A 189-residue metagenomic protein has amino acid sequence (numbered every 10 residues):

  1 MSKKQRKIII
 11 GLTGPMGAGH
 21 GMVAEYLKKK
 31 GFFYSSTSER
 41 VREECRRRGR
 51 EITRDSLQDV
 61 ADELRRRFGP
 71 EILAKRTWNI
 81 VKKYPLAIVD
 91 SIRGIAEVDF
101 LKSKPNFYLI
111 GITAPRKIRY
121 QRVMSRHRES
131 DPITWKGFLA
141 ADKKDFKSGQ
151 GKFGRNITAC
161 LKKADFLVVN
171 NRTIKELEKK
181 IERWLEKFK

Functional and structural regions predicted by a protein language model:
P15, L27: P-loop (Walker A) phosphate-binding loop of NTP-binding proteins
A18: ATP-binding Walker
G21: Walker A/P-loop
F33-F100, S130-D131, K136-K143: ATP-dependent small-molecule kinase phosphotransfer cores that center on conserved nucleotide phosphate-binding segments
Y34, A87, L109, F166-V169: Short, well-ordered beta-strand core segments
E71-I72, R126-K180, W184-K187: Small-molecule kinase domains that catalyze NTP-dependent phosphoryl transfer to phosphate-bearing small molecules
D90-S91, K102-I133: Conserved phosphate-donor/acceptor-positioning beta-strand/loop module used by diverse small-molecule
